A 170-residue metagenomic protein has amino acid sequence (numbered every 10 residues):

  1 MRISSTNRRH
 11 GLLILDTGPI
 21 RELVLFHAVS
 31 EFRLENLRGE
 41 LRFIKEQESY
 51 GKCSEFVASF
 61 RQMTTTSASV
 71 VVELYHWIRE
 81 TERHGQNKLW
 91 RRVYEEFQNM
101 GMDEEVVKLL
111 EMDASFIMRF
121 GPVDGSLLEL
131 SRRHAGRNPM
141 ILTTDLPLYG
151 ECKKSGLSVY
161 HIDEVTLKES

Functional and structural regions predicted by a protein language model:
M1-H10, H27-A28, S115-F120, L128 (+1 more regions): Acidic, PIN/NYN-like endoribonuclease modules and their adjacent C-terminal/linker elements
I14-L15, V24-T81: PIN/NYN-family metal-dependent endoribonuclease catalytic core
D16, D124, D145: Acidic active-site catalytic centers that drive phospho-/nucleotidyl reactions and related ester hydrolyses
Y50-V57, Y94, L127-R132, Y149: Short amphipathic alpha-helical segments and helix-helix/interface helices
T65, D103, Y160: General small-molecule cofactor/ligand-binding pocket signal
S69-V70, W90-G125, E129: Acidic catalytic patch
E82-R92: A charged helix-plus-loop insertion that forms the helical arch/lid used to bind and gate nucleic-acid substrates
